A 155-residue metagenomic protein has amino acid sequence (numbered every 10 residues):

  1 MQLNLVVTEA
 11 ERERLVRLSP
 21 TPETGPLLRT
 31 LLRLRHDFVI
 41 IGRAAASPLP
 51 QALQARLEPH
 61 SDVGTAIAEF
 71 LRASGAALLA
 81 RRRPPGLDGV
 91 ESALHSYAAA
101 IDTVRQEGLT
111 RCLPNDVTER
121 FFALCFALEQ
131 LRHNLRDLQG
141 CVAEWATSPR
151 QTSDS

Functional and structural regions predicted by a protein language model:
M1-L31, L71-L87: Non-transmembrane accessory domains of multi-pass membrane transporters/channels
T30-S153: Soluble C-terminal extramembrane regulatory/interaction domains of multi-pass membrane proteins
